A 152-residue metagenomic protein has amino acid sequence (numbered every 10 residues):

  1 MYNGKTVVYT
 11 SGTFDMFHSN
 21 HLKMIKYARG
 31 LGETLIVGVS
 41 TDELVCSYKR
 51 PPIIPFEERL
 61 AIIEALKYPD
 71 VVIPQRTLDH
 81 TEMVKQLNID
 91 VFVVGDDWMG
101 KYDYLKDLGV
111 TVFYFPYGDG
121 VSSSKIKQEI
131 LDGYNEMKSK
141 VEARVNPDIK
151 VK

Functional and structural regions predicted by a protein language model:
M1-K152: Nucleotidyltransferase catalytic core that binds NTPs
